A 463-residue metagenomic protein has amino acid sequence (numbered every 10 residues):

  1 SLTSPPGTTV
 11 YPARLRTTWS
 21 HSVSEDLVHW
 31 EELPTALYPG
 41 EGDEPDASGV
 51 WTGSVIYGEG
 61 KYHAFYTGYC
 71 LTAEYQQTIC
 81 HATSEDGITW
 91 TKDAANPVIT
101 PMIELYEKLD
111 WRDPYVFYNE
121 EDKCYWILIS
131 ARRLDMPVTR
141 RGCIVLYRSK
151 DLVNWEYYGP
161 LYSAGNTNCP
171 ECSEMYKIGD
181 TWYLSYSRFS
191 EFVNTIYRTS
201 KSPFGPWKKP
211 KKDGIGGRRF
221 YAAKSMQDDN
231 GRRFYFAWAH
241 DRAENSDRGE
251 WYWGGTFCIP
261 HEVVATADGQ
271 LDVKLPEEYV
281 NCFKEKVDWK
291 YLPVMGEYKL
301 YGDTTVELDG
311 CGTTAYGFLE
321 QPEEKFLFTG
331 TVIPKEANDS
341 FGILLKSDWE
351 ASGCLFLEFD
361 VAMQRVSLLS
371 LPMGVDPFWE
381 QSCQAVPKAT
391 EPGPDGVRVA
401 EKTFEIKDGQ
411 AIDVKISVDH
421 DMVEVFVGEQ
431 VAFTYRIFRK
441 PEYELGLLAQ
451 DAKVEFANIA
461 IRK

Functional and structural regions predicted by a protein language model:
S1-D113, F117-P170, K177-G217, A239-Y301 (+4 more regions): Beta-rich carbohydrate-recognition and catalytic domains
D229-R232, G249, W253-K463: Extracellular glycan-recognition regions
G231-R232, A237-A239: Glycan-recognition surfaces
